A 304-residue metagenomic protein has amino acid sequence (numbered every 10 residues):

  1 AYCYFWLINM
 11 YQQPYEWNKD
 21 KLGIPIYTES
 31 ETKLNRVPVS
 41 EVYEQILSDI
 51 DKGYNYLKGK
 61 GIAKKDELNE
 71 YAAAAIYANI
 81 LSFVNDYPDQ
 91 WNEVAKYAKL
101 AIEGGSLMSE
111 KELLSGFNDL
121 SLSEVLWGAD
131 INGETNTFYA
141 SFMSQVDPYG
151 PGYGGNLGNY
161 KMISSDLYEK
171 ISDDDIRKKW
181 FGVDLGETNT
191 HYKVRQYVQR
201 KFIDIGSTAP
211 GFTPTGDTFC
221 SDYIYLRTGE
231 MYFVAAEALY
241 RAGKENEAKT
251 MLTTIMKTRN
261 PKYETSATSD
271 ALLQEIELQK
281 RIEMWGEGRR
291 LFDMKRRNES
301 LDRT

Functional and structural regions predicted by a protein language model:
Y2-S144, P151-G158, E169-T304: Acidic/polar-rich alpha-helix caps and helix-coil junctions
S164, Y168: Single, function-defining residue in the core of a domain
